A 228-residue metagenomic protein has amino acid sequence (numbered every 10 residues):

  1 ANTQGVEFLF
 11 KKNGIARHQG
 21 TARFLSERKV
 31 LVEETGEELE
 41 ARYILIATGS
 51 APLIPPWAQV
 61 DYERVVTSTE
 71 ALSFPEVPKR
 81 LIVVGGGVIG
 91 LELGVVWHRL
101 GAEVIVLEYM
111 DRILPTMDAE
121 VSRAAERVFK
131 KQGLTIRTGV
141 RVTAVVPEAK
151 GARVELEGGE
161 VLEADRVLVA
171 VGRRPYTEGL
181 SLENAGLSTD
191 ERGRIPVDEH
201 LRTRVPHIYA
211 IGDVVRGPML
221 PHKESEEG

Functional and structural regions predicted by a protein language model:
A1-Y43, I136, T143-E155, A164: Feature captures the FAD/FMN-dependent oxidoreductase FAD-binding
T3, E7, L72-S73, P78-I82 (+3 more regions): Rossmann-like dinucleotide-binding cores of NAD(P)H-dependent redox enzymes
I15, E63, L134-T135, I208: Short, conserved active-site loop motifs that form the nucleotide-linked donor/cofactor pocket
A22, E38-G49, V83-V84, V104 (+2 more regions): Short hydrophobic core segments
L25, E33-R64: Glycine/serine-rich phosphate-binding loop and adjoining beta1-alpha1 elements at the start of nucleotide-handling
G49, G85-G90, G101, G172 (+2 more regions): Conserved phosphate-binding and hydrolysis motifs of nucleotide-dependent enzymes
D61-P78, V161-E227: FAD-site-proximal beta/loop scaffold in flavoenzymes
